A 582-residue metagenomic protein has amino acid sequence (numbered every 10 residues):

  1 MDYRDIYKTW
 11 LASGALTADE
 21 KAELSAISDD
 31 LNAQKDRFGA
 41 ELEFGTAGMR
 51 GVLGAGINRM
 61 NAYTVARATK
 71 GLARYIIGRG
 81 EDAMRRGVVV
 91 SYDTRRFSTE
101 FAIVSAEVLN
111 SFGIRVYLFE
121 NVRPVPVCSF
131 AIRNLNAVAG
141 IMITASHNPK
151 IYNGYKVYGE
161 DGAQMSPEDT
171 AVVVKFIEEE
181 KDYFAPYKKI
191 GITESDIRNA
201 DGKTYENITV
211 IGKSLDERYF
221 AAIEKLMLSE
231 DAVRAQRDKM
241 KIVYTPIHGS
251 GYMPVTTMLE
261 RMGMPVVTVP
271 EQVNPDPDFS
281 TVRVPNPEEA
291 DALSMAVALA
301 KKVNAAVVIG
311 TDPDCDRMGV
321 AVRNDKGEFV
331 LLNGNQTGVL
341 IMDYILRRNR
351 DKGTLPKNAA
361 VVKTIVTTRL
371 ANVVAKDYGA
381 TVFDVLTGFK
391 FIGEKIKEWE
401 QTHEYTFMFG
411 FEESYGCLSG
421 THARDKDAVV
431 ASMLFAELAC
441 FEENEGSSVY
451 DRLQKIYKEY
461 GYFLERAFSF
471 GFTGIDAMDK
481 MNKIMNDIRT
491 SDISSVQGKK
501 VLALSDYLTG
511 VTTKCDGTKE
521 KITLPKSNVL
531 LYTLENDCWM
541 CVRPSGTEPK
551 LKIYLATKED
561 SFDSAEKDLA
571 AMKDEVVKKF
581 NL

Functional and structural regions predicted by a protein language model:
D2-S105, G202-I242, S250: An N-terminal, well-structured beta->alpha segment
A33-L42, N153-A292, A300: Gly/Ser/Thr-enriched, mixed-charge loops and adjacent short helices that form phosphate/oxyanion-binding elements
F38-N58, A145-N148, P246-M258, P313 (+3 more regions): Conserved phosphate/anionic-ligand binding catalytic regions in large, soluble enzymes, centered on
V89-Y152, M258-G319: N-terminal small/polar loop signature for handling phosphorylated ligands or for N-terminal nucleophile
F101-L109, Y152-G159, D316-N335, A371: Short Gly/Thr/Asp-enriched flexible loops that form oxyanion-binding sites at enzyme active sites
D161-I190, N335-N358, K363-N372, A428: Glycine-rich phosphate-binding loop plus the immediately following alpha-helix
K301, A305-V307, E328, R348-R543 (+3 more regions): Phosphate-binding and adjacent anionic-ligand microenvironments
